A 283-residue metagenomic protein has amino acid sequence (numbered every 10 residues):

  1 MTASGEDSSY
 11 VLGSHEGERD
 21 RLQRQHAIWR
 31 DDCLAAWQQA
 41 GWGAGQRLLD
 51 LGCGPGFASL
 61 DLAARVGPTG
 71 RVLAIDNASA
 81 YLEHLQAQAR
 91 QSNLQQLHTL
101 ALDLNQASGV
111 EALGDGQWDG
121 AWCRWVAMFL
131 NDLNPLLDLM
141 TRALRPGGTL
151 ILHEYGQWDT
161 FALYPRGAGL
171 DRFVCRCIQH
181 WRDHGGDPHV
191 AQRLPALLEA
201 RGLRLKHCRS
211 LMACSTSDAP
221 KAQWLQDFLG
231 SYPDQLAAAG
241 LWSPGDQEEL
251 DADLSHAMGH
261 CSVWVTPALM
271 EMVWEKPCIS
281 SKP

Functional and structural regions predicted by a protein language model:
D7-W29: Class I SAM-dependent methyltransferase Rossmann-like catalytic core, especially the SAM/SAH-binding loop
A27-Q46, D61: Conserved alpha-helix/loop element of class I SAM-dependent methyltransferases that forms part of the SAM/SAH-binding
L49, P55-V110: Class I SAM-dependent methyltransferase SAM/SAH-binding core
V110-G120: A short acidic, Gly/Pro-enriched loop at the edge of an enzyme's catalytic core that lines a small-molecule cofactor
D119-N134: A short SAM/SAH-binding and catalytic strip from SAM-dependent methyltransferases
N134-T149: A short glycine-rich, Lys/Arg-flanked "PGG" loop and its adjoining helix->strand segment in the class I
I151-A219: Conserved catalytic/acceptor-binding region of the Class I
P188-H189, E199, K206-P283: Conserved Class I S-adenosyl-L-methionine
